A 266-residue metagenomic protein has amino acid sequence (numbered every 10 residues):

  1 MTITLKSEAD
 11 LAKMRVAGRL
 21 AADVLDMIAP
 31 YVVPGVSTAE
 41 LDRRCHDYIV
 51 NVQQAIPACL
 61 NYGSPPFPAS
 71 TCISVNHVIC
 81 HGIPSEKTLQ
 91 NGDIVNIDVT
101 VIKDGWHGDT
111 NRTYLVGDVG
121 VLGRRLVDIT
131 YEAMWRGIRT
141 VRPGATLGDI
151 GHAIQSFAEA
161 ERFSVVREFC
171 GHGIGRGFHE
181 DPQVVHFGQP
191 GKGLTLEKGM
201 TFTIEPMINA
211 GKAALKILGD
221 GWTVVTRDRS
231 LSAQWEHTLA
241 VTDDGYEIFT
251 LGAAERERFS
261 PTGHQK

Functional and structural regions predicted by a protein language model:
M1-K266: Active-site neighborhoods and metal-handling regions in enzymes and metal-associated proteins
